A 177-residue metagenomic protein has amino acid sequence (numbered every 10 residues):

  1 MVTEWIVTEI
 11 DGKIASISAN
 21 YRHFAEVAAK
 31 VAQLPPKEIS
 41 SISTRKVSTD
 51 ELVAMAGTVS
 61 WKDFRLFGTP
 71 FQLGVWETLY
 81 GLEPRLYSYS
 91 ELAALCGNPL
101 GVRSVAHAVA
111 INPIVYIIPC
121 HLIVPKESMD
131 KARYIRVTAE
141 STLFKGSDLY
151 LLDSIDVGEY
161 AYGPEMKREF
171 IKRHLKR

Functional and structural regions predicted by a protein language model:
M1-P99, K145-S154, E165-R177: Basic nucleic-acid-binding alpha-helical/helix-turn surface characteristic of O6-alkylguanine DNA
A32, A94, H107-A108, C120 (+1 more regions): Residue-level detector of alpha-helical recognition elements and their boundaries
A94, P113-K126, D130: Glycine/serine-rich anion-binding loops at beta->alpha junctions that coordinate negatively charged ligand groups
N98, H107, E159, P164: Gly/Ser/Thr-rich helix-start
L100-I118: Regulatory, non-catalytic segments
I123-Y162: Intrinsically disordered, low-complexity basic tails/linkers immediately adjacent to helix-turn-helix/homeobox/MYB/SANT
